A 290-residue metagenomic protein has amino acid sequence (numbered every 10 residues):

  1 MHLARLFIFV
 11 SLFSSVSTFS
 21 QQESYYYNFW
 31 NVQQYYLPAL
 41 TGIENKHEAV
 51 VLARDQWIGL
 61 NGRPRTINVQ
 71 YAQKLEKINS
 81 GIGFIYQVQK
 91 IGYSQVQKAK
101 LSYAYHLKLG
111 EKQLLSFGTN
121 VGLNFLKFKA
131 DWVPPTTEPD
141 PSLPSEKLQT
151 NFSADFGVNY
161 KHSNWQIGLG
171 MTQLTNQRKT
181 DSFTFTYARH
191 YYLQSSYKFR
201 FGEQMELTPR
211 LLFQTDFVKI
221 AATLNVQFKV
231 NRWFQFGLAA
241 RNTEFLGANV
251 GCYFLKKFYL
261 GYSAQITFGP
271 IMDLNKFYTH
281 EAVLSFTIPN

Functional and structural regions predicted by a protein language model:
H2-F9: Sec-dependent signal peptide recognition, specifically the positively charged N-region followed immediately by
S11-F13: Hydrophobic alpha-helical membrane-interaction elements
S15-S17: N-terminal signal peptide c-region/cleavage motif recognized by signal peptidases
Q21-N290: Subset of outer-membrane beta-barrel
